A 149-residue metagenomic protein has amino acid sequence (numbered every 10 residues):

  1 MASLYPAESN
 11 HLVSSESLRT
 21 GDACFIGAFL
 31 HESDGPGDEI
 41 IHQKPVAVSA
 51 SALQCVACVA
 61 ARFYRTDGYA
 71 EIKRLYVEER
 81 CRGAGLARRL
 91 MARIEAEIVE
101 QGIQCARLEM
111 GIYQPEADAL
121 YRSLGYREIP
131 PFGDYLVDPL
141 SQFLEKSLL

Functional and structural regions predicted by a protein language model:
M1-K73, E78-E79, M91-R93, E97 (+2 more regions): Acetyl-CoA-dependent GNAT
E71, G102-Q104, L140: Short loop/turn motifs at secondary-structure junctions
E78-R80, A84, I112: Active-site acidic-Proline motif in GNAT/NAT acetyltransferases
A84, R88, A92: Residues forming the Rossmann-fold NAD(P)(H) cofactor-binding site
G85, G102, G125: Short glycine-rich hinge loops at helix-strand junctions in the catalytic core of two-component histidine kinases
L90, Q114-A117: Conserved short alpha-helix immediately C-terminal to the canonical SAM/SAH-binding motif I of Rossmann-like
M91, I98-M110: Conserved GNAT acetyl-CoA-binding A-motif
R107-M110, D118, R122-F143: Conserved catalytic-core motifs of GNAT/GCN5-like acyltransferases
